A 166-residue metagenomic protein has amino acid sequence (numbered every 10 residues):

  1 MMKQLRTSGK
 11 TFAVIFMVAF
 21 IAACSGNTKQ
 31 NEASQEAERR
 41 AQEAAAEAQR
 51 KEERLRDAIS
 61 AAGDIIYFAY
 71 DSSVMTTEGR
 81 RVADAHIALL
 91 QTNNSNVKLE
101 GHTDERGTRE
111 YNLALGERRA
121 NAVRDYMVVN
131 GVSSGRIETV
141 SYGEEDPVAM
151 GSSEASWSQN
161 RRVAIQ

Functional and structural regions predicted by a protein language model:
M2-A13: Bacterial N-terminal signal peptides that target proteins for export
M2-K3, A83-A85, M150-G151: A generic local structural motif
L5-R6, S72, G107-E110: A short, structure-level motif marking secondary-structure boundaries and short turns
A19-A23: C-terminal motif of bacterial Sec signal peptides marking the signal peptidase cleavage site
S25-V97: Periplasmic peptidoglycan-binding/tethering modules of Gram-negative envelope proteins
H102-Q166: Periplasmic OmpA-like peptidoglycan-binding domain that tethers envelope proteins to the cell wall
